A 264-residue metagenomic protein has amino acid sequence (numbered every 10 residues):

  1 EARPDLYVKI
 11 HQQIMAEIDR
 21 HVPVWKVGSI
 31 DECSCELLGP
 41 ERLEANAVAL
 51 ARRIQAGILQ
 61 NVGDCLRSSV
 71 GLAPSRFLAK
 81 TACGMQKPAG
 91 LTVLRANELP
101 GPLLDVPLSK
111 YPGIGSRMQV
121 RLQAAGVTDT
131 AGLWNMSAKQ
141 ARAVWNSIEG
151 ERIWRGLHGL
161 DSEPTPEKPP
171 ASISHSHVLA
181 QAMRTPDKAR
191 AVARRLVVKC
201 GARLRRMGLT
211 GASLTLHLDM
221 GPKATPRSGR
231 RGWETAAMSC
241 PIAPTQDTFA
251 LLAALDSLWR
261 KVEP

Functional and structural regions predicted by a protein language model:
E1-H158, P164, A202: Gly/Gly-Pro- and Ser/Thr-rich, intrinsically disordered tail segments characteristic of DNA damage-repair and tolerance
M118, Q123-P264: DNA-contacting surface of Y-family translesion DNA polymerases
